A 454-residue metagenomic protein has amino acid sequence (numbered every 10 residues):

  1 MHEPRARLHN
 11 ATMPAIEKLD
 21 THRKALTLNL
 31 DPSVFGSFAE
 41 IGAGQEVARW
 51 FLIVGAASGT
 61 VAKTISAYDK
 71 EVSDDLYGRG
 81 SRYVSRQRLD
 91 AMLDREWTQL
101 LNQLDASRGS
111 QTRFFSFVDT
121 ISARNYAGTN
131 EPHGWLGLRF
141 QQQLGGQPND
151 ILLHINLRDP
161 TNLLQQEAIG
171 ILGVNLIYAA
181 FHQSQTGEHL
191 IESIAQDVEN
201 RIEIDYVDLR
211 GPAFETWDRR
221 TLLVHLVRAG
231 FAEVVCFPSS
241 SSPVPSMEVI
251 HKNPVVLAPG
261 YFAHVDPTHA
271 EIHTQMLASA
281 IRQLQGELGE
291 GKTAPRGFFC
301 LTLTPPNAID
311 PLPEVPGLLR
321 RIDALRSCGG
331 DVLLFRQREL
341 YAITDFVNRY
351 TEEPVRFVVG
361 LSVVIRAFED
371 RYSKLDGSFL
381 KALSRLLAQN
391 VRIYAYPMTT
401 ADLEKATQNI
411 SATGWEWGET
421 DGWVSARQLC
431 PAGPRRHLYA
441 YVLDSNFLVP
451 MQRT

Functional and structural regions predicted by a protein language model:
E3, R7-T12: Short, positively charged and aromatic/hydrophobic N-terminal segments
T12-W50: Intrinsically disordered, low-complexity terminal regulatory regions
I16, F35, V47-G55, L76-S246 (+3 more regions): Active-site cores that bind ATP or allylic diphosphates and position pyrophosphate for catalysis
L28, A67-E71, P306: N-terminal polybasic phosphate/anion-binding patch
E40, A258-G260, L301-L303: Short glycine-centered, acidic/aromatic-flanked micro-motifs in structured strand/loop junctions that mark active-site
S58-A67, V72-Y77: Nucleic acid-processing catalytic cores of prokaryotic defense/repair systems
S246-E290: N-terminal catalytic cores of NTP/NDP-binding nucleotidyl/phosphoryl-transfer enzymes
